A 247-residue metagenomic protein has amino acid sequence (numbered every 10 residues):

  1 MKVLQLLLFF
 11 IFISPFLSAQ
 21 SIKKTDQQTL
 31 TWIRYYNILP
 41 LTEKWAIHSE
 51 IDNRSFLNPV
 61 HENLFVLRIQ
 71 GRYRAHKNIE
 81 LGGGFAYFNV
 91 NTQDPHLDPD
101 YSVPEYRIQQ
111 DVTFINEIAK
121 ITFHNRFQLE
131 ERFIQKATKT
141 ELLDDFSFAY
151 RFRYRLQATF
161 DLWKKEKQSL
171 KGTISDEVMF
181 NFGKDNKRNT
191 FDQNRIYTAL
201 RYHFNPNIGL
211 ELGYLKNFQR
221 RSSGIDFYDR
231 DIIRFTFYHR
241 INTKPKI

Functional and structural regions predicted by a protein language model:
M1-T25, H239-I241, I247: Bacterial Sec-dependent N-terminal signal peptides
S21-I22, N53-L57, P95-P99, K139-F146 (+2 more regions): Extracellular loop and loop/strand-boundary signature of outer-membrane beta-barrel proteins
I22-L30, S55-L64, K184-F191, S222-D229: Solvent-exposed loop/turn segments connecting transmembrane beta-strands in outer-membrane beta-barrel proteins
Q27-T31, N63-F65, P104-I108, F146-Y154 (+2 more regions): Residues that define the transmembrane beta-barrel architecture of outer-membrane proteins
Y35-L39, I69-Y73, Q110-F114, L129 (+3 more regions): Residues on the lipid-exposed face of transmembrane beta-strands in outer-membrane beta-barrel proteins
K44-S49, N78-G83, A119-F123, K164-L170 (+2 more regions): Repeated loop/turn-to-beta-strand initiation elements of outer-membrane beta-barrel proteins
I51-L57, F85-N91, N116-I118, L129-F133 (+3 more regions): Transmembrane beta-strands of outer-membrane beta-barrel pores
Q128-G209, F218: Outer-membrane beta-barrel transmembrane domain signature
